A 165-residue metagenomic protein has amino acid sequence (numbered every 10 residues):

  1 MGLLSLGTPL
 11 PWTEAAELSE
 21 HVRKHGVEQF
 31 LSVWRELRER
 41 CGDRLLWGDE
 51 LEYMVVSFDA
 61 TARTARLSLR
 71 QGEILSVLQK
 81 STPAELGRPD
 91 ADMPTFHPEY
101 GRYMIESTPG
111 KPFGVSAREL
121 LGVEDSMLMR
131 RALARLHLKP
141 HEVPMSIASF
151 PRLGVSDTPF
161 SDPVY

Functional and structural regions predicted by a protein language model:
M1-Y165: Terminal catalytic/cofactor-binding subdomain
